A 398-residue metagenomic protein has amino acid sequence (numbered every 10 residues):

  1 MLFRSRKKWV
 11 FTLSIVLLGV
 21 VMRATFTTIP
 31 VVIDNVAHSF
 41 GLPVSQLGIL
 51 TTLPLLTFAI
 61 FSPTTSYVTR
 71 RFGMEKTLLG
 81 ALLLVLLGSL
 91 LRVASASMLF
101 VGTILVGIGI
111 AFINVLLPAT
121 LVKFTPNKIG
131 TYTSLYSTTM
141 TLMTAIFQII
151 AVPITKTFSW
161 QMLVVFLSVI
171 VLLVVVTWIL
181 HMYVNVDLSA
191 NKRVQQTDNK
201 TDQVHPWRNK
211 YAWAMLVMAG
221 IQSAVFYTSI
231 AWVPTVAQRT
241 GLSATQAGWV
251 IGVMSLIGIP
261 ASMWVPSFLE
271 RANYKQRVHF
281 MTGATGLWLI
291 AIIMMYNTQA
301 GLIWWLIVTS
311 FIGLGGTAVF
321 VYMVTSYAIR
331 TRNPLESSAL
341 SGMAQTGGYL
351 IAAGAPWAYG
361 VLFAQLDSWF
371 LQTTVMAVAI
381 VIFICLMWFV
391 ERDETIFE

Functional and structural regions predicted by a protein language model:
M1-S5, N185-M215: Juxtamembrane intracellular "pre-TM" segments in multi-pass secondary transporters
I29-P30, R208-S262: Extracytoplasmic gate region of multi-pass secondary transporters
I60-S97: Conserved MFS/SLC helix-loop-helix module at the cytosolic interface between two early adjacent transmembrane helices
F61-G73, S262-K275: Helix-to-loop junctions at the C-terminal end of transmembrane segments in multipass secondary transporters
G102-T138: Cytoplasmic helix-loop-helix junction between adjacent transmembrane helices in 12-TM secondary transporters
N127-K128, L135-V186: Helix-loop-helix hairpin linking two adjacent transmembrane segments in secondary transporters
K275-M323: C-terminal transmembrane helical hairpin of 12-TM major facilitator-type secondary transporters
I329-S368, M376: A late C-terminal transmembrane helix in Major Facilitator Superfamily
